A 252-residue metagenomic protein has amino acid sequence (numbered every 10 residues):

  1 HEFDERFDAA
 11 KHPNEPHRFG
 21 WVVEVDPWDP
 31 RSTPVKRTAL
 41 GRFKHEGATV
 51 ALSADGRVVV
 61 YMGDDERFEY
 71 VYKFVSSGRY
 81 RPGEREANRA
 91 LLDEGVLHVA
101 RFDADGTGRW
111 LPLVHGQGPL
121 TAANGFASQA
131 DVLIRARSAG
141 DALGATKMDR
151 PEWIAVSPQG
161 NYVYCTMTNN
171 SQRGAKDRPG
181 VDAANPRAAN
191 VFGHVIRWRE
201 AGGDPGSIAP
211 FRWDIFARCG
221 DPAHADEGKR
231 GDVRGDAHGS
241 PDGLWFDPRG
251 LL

Functional and structural regions predicted by a protein language model:
H1-L252: Conserved small-residue
